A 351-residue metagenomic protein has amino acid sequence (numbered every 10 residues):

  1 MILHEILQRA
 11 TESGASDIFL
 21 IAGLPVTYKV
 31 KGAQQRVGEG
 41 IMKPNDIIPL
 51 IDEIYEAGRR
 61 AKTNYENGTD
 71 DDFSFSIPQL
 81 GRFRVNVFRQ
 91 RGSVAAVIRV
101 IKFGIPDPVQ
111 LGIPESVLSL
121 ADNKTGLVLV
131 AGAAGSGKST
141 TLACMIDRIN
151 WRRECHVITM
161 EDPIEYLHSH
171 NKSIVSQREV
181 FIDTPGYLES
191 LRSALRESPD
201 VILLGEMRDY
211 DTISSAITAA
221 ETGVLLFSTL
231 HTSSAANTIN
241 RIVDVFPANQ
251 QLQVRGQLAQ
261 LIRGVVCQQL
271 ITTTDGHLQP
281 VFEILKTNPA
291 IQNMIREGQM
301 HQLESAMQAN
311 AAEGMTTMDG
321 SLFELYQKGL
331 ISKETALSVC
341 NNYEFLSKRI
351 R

Functional and structural regions predicted by a protein language model:
M1-R351: Short, flexible helix-loop junctions that flank or precede catalytic/ligand sites
